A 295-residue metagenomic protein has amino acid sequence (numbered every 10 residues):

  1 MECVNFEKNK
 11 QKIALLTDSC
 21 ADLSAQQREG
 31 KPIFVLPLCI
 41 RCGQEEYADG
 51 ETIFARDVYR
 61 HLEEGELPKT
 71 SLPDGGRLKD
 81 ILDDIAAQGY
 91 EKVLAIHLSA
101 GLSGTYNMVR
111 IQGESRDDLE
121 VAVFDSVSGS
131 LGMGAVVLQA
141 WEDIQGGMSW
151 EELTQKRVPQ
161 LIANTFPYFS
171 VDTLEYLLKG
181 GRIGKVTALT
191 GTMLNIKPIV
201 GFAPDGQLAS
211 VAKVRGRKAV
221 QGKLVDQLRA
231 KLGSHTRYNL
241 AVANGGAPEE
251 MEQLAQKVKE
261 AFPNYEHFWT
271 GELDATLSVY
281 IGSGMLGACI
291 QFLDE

Functional and structural regions predicted by a protein language model:
C3-N9, A14, C20-F34, L38-C39 (+5 more regions): Mixed-charge interfacial surface used for oligomerization/domain docking and macromolecular partner engagement
I13-P73, R77: N-terminal glycine-rich anion-binding loop in soluble enzyme alpha/beta folds
C42, Y47, D57-Y59, L78 (+5 more regions): Broad hydrophobic/π-residue packing in well-ordered secondary structure
I53-Y59, Q88, R110-S115: A short glycine/small-residue-enriched secondary-structure motif
G65-M108, Q155, I162: Glycine-rich phosphate- or other oxyanion-binding loops that anchor nucleotides, phosphorylated ligands
P73, D125-V127: Short beta->alpha junction loops
